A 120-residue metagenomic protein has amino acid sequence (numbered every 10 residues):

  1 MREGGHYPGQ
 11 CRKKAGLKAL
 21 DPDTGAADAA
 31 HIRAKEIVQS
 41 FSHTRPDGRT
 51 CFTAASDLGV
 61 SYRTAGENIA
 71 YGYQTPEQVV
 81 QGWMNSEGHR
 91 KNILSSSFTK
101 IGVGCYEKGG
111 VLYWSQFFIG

Functional and structural regions predicted by a protein language model:
M1-Q39: A short alpha-helix/helix-coil micro-patch that ends at or immediately precedes a cysteine
E3-G4, D47, N85: Residue-level preference for nonpolar/small residues embedded in alpha-helices
K14, K35-Q39, F52, H89 (+1 more regions): Extracytoplasmic/cell-surface-exposed regions of Actinobacterial cell-envelope-associated and secreted proteins
P22, A26, C51, A65 (+3 more regions): Hydrophobic side chains within well-formed alpha-helices
A27-Q74: Short, surface-exposed glycine/acidic/tryptophan-bearing loops
Y71-G120: Disulfide-stabilized extracellular recognition modules
